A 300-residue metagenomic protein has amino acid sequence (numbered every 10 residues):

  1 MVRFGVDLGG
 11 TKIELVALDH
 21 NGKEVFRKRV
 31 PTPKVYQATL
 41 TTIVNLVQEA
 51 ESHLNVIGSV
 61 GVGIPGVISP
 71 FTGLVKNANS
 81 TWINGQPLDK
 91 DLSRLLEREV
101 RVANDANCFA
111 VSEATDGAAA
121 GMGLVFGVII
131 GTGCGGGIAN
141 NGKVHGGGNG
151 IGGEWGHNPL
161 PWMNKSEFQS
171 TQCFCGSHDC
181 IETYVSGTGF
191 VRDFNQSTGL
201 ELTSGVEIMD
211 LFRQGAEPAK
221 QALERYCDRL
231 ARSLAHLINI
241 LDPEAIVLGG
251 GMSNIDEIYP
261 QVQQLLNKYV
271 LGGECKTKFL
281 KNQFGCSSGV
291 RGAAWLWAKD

Functional and structural regions predicted by a protein language model:
M1-S59, S69-T72, K90-V100, T115-M122 (+1 more regions): ATP-binding/phosphotransfer module of carbohydrate and carboxylate kinases, centering on a glycine-rich
E24, V75, V144-H145: Hydrophobic "anchor" residues
R27-R29, A78, G147: Residue-level detector of high-confidence beta-strand sites
P31-K34, I83, I151-E154: A short acidic/small-residue loop/turn micro-motif
L74-N84: A charged helix-plus-loop insertion that forms the helical arch/lid used to bind and gate nucleic-acid substrates
V102-A106: Short loop/edge segments at beta-strand edges and connector loops that shape dinucleotide/nucleotide cofactor-binding
A120-I181: Glycine-rich phosphate-binding loop of actin/hexokinase-like ATP-binding domains
